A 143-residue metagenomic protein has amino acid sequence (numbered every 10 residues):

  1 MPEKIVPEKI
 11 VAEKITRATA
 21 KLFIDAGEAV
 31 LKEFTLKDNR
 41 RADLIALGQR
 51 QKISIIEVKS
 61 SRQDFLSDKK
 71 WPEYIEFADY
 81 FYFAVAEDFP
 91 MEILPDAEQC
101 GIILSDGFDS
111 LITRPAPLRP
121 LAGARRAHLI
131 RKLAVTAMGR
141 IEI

Functional and structural regions predicted by a protein language model:
P2-E8, E13-L31, D38, I93-I143: Non-catalytic C-terminal interaction segments of nucleic acid-processing enzymes
I15, R40, L66-K70: Amphipathic coiled-coil/heptad-repeat helices and related helical stalk/stem segments that mediate oligomerization
K21, K59-S105: Catalytic cores of nucleic-acid endonucleases
L31, I55-E57: Short catalytic-loop micro-motif centered on adjacent basic/acidic residues
K32-F34, V85: Short loop/edge segments at beta-strand edges and connector loops that shape dinucleotide/nucleotide cofactor-binding
L36-N39, R62: A short, well-structured beta->alpha microelement
D38, A42-I55: Active-site beta-strand-loop-beta-strand hairpin of nuclease catalytic cores that positions key catalytic residues
Q51, S61-Q63, R119: Short, surface-exposed beta-strand-loop junctions and turns on beta-sheet-rich folds
